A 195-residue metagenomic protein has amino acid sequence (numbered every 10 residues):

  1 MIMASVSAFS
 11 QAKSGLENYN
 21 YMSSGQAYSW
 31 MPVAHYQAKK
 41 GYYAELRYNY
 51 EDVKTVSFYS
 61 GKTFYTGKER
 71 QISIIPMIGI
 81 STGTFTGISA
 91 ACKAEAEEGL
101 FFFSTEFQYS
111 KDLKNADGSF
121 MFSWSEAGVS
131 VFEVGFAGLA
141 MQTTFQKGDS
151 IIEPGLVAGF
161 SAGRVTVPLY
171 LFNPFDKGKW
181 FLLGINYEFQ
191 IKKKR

Functional and structural regions predicted by a protein language model:
M1-K13, I191-R195: Cleavable N-terminal export/targeting peptides
S10-M22, P76: Transmembrane beta-strand segments of Gram-negative outer membrane beta-barrel proteins
G15, G25-A27, M31, Q37-G41 (+3 more regions): Outer-membrane beta-barrel transmembrane domain signature
Y42, Q71-S73: Amphipathic alpha-helical scaffolding segments comprising HEAT/armadillo-like alpha-solenoid repeats
E45: N-terminal carbohydrate-binding/catalytic regions of secreted carbohydrate-active enzymes
M77-S81: Extended, low-complexity, charged alpha-helical tracts that assemble into coiled-coils or amphipathic helices used
